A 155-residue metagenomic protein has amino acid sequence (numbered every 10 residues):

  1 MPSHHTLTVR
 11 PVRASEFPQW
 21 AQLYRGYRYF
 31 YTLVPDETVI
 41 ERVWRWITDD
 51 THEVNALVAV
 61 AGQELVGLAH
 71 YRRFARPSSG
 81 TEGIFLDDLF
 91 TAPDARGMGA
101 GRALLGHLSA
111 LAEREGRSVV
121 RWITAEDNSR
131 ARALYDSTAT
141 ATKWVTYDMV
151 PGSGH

Functional and structural regions predicted by a protein language model:
M1-S15, H155: Conserved N-terminal entry element of GNAT/NAT acetyltransferase domains
P11-P18, Q22-T81, L105, L111 (+2 more regions): Acetyl-CoA-dependent GNAT
V12, L89-T91, T124: Hydrophobic adenine-recognition pocket in adenosine-nucleotide-binding enzymes
T81-P93: Conserved acetyl-CoA binding element of GNAT-fold acetyltransferases
A95, G99-H107: Conserved acetyl-CoA pyrophosphate-binding loop and the N-cap/start of the following alpha-helix in GNAT-like
R102, E126-V145, M149: Conserved active-site alpha-helix within GNAT-family acetyltransferase domains
E113-I123: Conserved GNAT acetyl-CoA-binding A-motif
